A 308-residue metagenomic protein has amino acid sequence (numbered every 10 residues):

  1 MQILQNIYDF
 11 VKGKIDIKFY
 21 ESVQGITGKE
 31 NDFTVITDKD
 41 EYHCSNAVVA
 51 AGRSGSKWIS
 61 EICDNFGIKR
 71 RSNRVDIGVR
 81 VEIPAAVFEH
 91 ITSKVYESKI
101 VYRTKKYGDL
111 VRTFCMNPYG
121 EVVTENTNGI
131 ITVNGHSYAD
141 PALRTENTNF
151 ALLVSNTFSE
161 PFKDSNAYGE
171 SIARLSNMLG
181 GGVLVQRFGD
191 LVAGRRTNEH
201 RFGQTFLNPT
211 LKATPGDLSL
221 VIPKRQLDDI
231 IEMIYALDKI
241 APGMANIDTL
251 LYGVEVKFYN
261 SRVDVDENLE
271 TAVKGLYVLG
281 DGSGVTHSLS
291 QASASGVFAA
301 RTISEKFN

Functional and structural regions predicted by a protein language model:
M1-N308: Residues forming the flavin
